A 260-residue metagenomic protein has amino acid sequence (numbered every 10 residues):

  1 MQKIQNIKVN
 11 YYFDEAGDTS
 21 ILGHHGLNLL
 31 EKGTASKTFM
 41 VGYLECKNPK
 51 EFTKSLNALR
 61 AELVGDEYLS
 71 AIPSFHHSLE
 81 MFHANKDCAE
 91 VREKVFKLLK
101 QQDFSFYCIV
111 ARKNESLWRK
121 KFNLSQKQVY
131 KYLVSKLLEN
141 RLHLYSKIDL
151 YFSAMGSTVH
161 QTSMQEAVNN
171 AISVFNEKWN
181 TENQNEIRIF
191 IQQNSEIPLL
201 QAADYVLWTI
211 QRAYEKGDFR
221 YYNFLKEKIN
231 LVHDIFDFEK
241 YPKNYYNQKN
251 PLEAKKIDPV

Functional and structural regions predicted by a protein language model:
M1-V260: Phosphate-ester processing/binding pockets and catalytic centers
